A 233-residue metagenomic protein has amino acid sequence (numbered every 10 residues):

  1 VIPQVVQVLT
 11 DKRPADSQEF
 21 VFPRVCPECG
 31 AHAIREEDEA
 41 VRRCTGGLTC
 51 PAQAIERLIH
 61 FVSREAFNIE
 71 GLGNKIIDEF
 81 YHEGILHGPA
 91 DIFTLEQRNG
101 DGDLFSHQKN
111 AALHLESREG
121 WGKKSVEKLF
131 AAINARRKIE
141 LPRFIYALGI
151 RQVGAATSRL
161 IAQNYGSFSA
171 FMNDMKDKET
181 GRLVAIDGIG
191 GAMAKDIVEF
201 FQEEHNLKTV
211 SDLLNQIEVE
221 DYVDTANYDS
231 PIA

Functional and structural regions predicted by a protein language model:
I2-E70: Cys/His-rich short segments
P3-R13, R42-G47, K75-E79, T94-D101 (+2 more regions): A glycine-rich phosphate-binding loop feature that marks nucleotide/adenosyl-phosphate handling sites
V6-V8, E36, T45-G47, L72 (+8 more regions): Generic beta-strand/beta-sheet core signal
L9-R13, A33, V62-E65, G84 (+5 more regions): Conserved NTP-handling cores and scaffolds of large molecular machines
Q18-E19, S106-A233: DNA strand-break repair and replication-stress modules
F22-V25, A40, A54, G88 (+4 more regions): Cysteine-rich, disulfide-stabilized extracellular repeat modules
A33, A40-R57, I76-P89, K124-L141 (+1 more regions): Short, contiguous, well-ordered secondary-structure segments
E70-E79, E83-S117: Compact, charge-rich alpha-helical regulatory domains located at protein termini
